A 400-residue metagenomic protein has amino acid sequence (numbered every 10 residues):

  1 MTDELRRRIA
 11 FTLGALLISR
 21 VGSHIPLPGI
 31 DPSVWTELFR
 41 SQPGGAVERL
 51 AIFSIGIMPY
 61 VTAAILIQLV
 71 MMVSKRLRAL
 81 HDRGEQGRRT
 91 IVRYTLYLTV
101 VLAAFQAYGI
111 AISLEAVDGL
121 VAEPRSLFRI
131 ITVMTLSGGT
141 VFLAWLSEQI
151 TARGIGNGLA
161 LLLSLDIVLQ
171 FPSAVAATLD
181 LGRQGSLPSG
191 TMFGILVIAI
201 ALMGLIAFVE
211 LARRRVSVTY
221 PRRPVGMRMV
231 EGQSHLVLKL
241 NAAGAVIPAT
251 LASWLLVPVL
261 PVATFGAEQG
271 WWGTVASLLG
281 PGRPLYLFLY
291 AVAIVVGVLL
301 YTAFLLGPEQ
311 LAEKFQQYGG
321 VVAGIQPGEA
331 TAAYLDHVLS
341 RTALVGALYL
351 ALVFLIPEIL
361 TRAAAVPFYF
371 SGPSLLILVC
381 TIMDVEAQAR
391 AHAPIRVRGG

Functional and structural regions predicted by a protein language model:
M1-H81, E85-G400: N-terminal cationic and glycine-rich segments that engage phosphates or anionic surfaces
